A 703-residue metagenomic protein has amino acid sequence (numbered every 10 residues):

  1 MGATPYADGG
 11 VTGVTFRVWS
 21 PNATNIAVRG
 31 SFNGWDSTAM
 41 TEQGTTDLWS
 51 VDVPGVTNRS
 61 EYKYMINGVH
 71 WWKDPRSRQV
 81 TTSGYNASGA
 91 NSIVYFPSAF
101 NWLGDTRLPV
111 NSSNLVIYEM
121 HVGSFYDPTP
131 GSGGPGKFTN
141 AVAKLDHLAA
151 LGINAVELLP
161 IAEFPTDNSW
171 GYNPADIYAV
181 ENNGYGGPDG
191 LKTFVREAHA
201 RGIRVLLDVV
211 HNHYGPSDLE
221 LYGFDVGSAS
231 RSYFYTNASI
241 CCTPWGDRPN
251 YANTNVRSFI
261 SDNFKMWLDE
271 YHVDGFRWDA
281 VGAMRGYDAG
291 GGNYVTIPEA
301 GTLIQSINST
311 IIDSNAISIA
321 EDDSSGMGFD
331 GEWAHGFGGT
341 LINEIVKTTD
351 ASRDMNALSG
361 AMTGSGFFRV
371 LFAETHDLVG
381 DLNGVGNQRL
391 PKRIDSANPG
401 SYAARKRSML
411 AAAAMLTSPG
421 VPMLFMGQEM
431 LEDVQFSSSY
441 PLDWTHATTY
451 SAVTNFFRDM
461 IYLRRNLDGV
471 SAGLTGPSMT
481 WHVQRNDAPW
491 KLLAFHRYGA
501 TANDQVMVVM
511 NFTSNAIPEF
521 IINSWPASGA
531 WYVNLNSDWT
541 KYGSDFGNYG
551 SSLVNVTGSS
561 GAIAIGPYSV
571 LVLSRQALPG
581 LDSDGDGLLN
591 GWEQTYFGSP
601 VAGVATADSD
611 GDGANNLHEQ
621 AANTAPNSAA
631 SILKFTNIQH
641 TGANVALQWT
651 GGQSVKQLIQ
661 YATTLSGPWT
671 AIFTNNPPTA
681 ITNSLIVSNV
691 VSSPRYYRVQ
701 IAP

Functional and structural regions predicted by a protein language model:
M1-T15, W35-A39, Q43-E119, S124-G133 (+1 more regions): The feature marks proteins involved in alpha-glucan
F16-W19, I26, G30, F512-G529 (+1 more regions): Surface-exposed beta-strand/loop patches in extracellular or lumenal glycoproteins
V18, Y64, M120, L148 (+11 more regions): Conserved, mostly hydrophobic/aromatic
L48-G55, I522, G561, T682-V690: Exposed aromatic-hydrophobic patches
N58-Y62, G547-P579, I686-P703: C-terminal beta-strand-rich structural cap/linker in extracellular carbohydrate-active enzymes
S77, T81-Y85, D105-S112, H121-T296 (+2 more regions): Substrate-binding/active-site clefts of carbohydrate-active enzymes
Y85-N86, A90, H272-D274, A289-N293 (+7 more regions): Conserved alpha/beta catalytic core and glycan-binding cleft of carbohydrate-active enzymes
L578-P703: Short, composition-biased motifs enriched in small/polar/acidic residues
